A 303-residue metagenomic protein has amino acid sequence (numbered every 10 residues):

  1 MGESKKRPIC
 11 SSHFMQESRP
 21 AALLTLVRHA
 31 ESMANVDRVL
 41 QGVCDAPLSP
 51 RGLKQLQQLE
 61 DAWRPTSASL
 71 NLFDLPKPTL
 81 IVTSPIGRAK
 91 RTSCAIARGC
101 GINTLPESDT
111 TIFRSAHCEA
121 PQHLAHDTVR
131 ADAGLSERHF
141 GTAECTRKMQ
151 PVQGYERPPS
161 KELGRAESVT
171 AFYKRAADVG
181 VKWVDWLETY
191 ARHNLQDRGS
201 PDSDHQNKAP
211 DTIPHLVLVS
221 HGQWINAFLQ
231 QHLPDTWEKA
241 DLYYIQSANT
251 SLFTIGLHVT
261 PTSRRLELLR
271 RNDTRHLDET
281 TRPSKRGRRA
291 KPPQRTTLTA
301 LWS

Functional and structural regions predicted by a protein language model:
G2-I9, Q16-A120, A171, A176: Active-site-proximal alpha-helix that buttresses catalytic centers in soluble enzyme cores
G2-L23, A116-A120, A131, R138-M149 (+3 more regions): Acidic, low-complexity terminal tails and accessory targeting/binding regions of phosphate-metabolizing enzymes
L23-V27, V82, P210-S220: Beta-strand elements within well-structured catalytic alpha/beta cores of enzymes that handle phosphate/sulfate esters
A30, G222, T274: Active-site metal-binding loops of divalent metal-dependent hydrolases
A34, A97-W186, W302: Phosphate-handling substructures
R64-P76, G99-L124, V184-D211, V259-T262: Alpha-helix termini
A95, A227, Q231: Active-site signature of alpha/beta-hydrolase-fold catalytic machinery across serine- and Asp/Cys-nucleophile hydrolases
G222-N226, S251: GST superfamily/GST-like fold recognition
